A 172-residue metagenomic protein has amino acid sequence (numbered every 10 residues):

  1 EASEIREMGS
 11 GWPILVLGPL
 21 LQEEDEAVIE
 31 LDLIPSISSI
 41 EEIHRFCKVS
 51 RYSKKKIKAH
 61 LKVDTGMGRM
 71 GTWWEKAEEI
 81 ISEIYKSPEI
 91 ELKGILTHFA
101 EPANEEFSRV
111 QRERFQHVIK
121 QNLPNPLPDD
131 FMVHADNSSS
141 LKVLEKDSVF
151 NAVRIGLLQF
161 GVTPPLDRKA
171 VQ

Functional and structural regions predicted by a protein language model:
E1-L33, I37-F46, L141-V143: N-terminal active-site wall of soluble small-molecule enzyme domains
S3-E4, K58-H60: A short alpha-helix capping/helix-coil boundary motif
S10, V28, K62-V63, T97: Generic, low-specificity signal for short hydrophobic/alpha-helical stretches with a mild N-terminal bias, encompassing
I43, K48-V49, K58, T65-Q172: Active-site loop/helix belt of alpha/beta enzymes
